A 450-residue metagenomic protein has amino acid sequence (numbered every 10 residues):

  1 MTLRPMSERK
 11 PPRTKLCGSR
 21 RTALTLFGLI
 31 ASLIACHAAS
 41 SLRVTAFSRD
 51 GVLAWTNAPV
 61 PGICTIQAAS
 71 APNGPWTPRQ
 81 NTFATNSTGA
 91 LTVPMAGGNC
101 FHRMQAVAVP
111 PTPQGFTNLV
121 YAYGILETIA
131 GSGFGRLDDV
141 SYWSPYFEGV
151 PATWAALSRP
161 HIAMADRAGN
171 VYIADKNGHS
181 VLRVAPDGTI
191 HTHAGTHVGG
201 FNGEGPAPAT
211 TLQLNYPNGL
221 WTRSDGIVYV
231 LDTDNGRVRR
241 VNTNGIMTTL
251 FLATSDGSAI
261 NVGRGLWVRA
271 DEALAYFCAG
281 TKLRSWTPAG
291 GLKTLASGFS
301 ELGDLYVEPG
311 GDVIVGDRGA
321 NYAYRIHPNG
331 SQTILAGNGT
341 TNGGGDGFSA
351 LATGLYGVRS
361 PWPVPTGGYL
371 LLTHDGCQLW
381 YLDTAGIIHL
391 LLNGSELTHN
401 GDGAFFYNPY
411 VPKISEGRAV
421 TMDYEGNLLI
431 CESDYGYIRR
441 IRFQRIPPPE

Functional and structural regions predicted by a protein language model:
A23-I34: Bacterial N-terminal signal peptides
C36-N118: Short, composition-biased motifs enriched in small/polar/acidic residues
T65, H179-R183, G236-R240, T281-R284 (+3 more regions): A short loop-to-beta-strand structural motif that recurs across blades of beta-propeller domains
G115-R159, T189-Y216, G245-G265, A289-G303 (+3 more regions): Gly/Pro-rich loop segments of beta-rich domains
A165-A168, T222-D225, V268-E272, V307-G310 (+2 more regions): Residue-level detector of Asp-centered blade-edge/turn motifs that repeat once per structural unit in beta-propeller
N170-Y172, I227-Y229, L274-F277, D312-I314 (+2 more regions): Conserved beta-propeller blade signature
K176, T233-D234, C278-G280, R318 (+2 more regions): Short loop/turn segments immediately following the C-termini of beta-strands
E416-E450: Blade-level signature of beta-propeller repeat domains, shared across WD40, Kelch, NHL, RCC1 and BNR/Asp-box propellers
